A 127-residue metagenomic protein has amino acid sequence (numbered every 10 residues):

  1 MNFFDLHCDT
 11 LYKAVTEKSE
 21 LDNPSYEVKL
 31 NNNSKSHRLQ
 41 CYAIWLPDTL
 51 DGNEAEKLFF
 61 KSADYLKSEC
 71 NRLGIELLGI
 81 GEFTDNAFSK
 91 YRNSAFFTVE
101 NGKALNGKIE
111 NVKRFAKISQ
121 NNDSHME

Functional and structural regions predicted by a protein language model:
M1-M126: N-terminal hydrophobic targeting/anchoring segments and the immediately downstream early-domain regions of hydrolases
